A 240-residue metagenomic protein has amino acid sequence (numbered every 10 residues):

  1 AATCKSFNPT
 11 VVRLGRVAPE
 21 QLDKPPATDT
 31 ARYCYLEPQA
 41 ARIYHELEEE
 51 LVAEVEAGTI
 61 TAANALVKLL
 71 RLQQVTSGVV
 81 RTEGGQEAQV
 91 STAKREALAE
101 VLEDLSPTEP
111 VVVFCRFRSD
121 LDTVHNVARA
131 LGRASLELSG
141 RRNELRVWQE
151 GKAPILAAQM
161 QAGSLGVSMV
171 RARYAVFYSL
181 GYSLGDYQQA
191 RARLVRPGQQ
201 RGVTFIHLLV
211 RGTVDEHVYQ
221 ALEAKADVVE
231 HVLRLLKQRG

Functional and structural regions predicted by a protein language model:
A1-E87, S91-T108, F205, L222-A224: Inter-lobe coupling linker of SF2 helicases/translocases
I43, D120-V124, D186, H217: Phosphate- and divalent-cation-binding pockets in alpha/beta enzyme and binding domains that engage nucleotide-derived
L47, Q149-A153, H217-K225: Short, surface-exposed amphipathic charged segments that create phosphate/polyanion-binding patches used for binding
V112-F114, D122-G163: Conserved helicase ATPase core of P-loop NTP-dependent helicases/translocases
F114, A158-Q159, F177-S179, L208-L209: Conserved beta-strand segments of the P-loop GTPase G domain that flank and frequently precede/overlap
L156, A175-V176, L194: Short, well-ordered beta-strand core segments
V167-L180, T204-H207: A short beta-strand element within the Helicase C-terminal
Y182-G240: A conserved SF2-helicase RecA2
